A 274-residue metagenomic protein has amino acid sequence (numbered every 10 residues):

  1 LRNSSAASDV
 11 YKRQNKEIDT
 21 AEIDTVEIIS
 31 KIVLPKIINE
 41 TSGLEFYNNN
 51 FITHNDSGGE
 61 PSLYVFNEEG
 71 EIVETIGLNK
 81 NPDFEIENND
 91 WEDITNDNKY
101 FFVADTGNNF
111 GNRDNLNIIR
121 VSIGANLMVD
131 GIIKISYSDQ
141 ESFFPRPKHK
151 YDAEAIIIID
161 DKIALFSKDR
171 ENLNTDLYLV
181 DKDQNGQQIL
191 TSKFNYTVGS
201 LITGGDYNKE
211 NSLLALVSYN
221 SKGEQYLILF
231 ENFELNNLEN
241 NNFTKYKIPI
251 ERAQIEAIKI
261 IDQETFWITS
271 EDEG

Functional and structural regions predicted by a protein language model:
L1-Y11: Single conserved hydrophobic/aromatic residue that forms the stacking wall/gate of nucleotide- or nucleobase-binding
N15-G274: Sequence/structural signature of beta-propeller domains
